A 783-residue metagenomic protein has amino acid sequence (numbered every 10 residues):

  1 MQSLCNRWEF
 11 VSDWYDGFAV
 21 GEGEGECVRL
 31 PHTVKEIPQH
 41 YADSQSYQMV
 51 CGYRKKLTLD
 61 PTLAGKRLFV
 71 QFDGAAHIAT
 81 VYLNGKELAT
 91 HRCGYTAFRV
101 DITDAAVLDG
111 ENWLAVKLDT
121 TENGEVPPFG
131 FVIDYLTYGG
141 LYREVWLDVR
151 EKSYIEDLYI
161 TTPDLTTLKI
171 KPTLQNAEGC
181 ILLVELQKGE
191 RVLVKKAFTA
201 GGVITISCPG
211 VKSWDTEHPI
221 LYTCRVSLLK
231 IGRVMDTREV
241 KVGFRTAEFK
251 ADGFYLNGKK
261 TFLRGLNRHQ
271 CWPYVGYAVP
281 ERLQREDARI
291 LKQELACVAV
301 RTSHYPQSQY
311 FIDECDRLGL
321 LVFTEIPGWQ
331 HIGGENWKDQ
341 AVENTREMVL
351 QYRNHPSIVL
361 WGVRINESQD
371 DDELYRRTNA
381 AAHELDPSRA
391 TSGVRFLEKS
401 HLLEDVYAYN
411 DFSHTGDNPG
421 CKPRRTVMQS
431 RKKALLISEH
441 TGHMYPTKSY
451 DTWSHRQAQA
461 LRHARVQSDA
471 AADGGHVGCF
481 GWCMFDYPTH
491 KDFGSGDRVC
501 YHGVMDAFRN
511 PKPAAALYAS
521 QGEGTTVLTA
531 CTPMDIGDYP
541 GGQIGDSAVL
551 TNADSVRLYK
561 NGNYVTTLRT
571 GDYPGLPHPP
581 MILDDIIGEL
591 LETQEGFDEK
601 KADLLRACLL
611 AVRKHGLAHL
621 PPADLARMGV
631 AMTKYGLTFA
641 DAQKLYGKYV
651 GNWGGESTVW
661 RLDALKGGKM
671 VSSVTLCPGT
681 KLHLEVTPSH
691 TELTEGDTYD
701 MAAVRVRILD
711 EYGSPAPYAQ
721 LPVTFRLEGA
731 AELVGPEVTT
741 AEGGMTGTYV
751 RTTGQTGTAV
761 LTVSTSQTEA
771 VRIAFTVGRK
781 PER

Functional and structural regions predicted by a protein language model:
M1-P38, K117, A460-S468, R509 (+2 more regions): Accessory carbohydrate-binding/adhesion or oligomerization-edge regions at the termini of glycan-active proteins
Q2, N6-Y15, S44, Q48-Y154 (+6 more regions): Accessory beta-strand-rich segments of carbohydrate-active enzymes
V34-L59, L63-F72, A76-L83, A89-R92 (+7 more regions): Active-site-adjacent substrate/metal-binding segments within catalytic domains of carbohydrate-active enzymes
V81-L83, T167-F198, I204, G545-T567 (+3 more regions): Beta-strand-rich binding/interaction modules
V107-E111, T173-E248: Extended acidic/polar, glycine-enriched regions that form or flank non-catalytic beta-rich accessory modules
I170-L174, R225-S227, S547-T551, D700-P717 (+1 more regions): Beta-strand-rich structural segments
R289-Q293, A299-A516, Q521-S547, G562 (+1 more regions): Substrate-binding/catalytic cleft of secreted carbohydrate-active enzymes, primarily glycoside hydrolases
D469-G696, L709-E711, P717-L721: Carbohydrate-binding surfaces of carbohydrate-active enzymes
